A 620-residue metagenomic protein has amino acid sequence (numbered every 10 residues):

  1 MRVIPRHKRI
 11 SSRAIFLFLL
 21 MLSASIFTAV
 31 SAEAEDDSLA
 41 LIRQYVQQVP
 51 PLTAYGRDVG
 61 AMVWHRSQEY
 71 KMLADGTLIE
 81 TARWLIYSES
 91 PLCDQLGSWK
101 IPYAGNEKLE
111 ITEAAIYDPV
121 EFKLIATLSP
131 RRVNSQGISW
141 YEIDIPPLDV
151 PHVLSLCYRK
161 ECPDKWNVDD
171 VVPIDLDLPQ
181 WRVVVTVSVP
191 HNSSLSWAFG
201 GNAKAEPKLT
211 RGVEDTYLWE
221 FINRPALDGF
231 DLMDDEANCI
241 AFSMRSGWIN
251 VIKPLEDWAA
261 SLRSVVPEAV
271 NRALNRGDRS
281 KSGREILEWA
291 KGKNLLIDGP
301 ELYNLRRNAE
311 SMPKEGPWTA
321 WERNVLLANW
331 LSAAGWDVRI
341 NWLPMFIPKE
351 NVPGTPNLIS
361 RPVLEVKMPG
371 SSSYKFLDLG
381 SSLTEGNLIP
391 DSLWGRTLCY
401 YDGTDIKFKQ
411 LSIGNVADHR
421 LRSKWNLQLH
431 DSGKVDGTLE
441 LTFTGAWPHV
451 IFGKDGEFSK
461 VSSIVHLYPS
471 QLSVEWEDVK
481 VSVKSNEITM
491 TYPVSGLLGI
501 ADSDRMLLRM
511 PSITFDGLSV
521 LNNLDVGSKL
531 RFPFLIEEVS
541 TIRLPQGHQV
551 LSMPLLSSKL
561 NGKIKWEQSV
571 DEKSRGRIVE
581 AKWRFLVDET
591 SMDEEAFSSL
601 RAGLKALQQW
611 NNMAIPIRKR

Functional and structural regions predicted by a protein language model:
A14-I26: Bacterial N-terminal signal peptides
E35-P102, S412-F443, S473-V474, K619-R620: Early extracytoplasmic/domain-onset interaction patches
E35-Q44, E161-V171, D175-L305, D431 (+4 more regions): Secretory-pathway-linked proteins and extracytosolic
W84, H152-L154, V185, I286 (+4 more regions): Cysteine-centered nucleophilic/redox motifs
K100-A126, P179-W197, G453-W476, I536-N561: Solvent-exposed beta-hairpin/edge-strand motifs
K108-P173, A205-C239, K424-N426, P469-M506: A surface-exposed beta-strand-loop module
W321-S412: Hydrophobic/aromatic-rich core segments of domains that either
D405-G499: Long hydrophobic segments that form regular secondary structure
